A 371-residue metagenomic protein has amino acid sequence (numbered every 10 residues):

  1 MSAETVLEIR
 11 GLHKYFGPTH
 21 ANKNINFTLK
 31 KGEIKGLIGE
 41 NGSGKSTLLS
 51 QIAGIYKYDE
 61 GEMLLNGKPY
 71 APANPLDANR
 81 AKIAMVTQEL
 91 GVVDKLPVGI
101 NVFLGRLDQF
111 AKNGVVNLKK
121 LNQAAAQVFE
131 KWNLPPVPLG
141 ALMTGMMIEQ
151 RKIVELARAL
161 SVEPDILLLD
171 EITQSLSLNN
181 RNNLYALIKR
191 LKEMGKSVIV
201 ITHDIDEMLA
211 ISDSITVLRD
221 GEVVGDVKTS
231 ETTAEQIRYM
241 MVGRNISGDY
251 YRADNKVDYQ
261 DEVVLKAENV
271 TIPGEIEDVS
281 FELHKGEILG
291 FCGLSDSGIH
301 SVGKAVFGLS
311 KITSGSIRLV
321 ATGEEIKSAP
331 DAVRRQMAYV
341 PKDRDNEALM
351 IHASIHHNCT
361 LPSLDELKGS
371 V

Functional and structural regions predicted by a protein language model:
S2-V371: Glycine-rich phosphate-binding loops of nucleotide-dependent enzymes
